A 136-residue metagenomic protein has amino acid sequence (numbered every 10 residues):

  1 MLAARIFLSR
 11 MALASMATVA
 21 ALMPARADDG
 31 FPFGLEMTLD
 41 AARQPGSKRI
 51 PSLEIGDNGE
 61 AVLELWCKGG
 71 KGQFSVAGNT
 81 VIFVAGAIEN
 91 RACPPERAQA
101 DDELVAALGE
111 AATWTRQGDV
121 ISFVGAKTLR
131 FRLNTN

Functional and structural regions predicted by a protein language model:
L2, I6, R10-L13, L22-N136: Lipid interaction determinants
